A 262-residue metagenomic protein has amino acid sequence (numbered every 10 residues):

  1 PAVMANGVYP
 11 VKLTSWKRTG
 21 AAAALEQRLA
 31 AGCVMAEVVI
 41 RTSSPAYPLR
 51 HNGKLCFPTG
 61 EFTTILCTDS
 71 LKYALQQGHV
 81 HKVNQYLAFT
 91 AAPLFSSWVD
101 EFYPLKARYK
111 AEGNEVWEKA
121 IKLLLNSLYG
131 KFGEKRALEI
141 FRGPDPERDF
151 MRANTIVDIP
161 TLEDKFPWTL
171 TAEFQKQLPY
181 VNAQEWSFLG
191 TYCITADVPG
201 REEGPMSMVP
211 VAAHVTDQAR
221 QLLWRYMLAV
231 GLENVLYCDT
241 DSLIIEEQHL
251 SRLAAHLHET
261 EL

Functional and structural regions predicted by a protein language model:
P1-L262: Conserved acidic
